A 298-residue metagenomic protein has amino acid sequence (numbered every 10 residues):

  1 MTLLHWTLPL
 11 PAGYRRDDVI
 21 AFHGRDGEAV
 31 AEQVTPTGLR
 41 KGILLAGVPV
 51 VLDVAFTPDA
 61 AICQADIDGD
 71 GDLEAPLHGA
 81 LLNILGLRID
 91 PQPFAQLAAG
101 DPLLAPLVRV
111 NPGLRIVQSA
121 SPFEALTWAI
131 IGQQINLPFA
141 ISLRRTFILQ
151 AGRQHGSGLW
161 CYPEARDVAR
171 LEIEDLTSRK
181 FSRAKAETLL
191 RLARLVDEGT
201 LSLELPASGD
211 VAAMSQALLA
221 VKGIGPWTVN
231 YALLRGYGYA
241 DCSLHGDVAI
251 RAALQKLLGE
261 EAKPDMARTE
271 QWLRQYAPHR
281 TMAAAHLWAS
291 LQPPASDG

Functional and structural regions predicted by a protein language model:
M1-G298: HhH-family (HhH-GPD) DNA N-glycosylase catalytic core used in base-excision repair
